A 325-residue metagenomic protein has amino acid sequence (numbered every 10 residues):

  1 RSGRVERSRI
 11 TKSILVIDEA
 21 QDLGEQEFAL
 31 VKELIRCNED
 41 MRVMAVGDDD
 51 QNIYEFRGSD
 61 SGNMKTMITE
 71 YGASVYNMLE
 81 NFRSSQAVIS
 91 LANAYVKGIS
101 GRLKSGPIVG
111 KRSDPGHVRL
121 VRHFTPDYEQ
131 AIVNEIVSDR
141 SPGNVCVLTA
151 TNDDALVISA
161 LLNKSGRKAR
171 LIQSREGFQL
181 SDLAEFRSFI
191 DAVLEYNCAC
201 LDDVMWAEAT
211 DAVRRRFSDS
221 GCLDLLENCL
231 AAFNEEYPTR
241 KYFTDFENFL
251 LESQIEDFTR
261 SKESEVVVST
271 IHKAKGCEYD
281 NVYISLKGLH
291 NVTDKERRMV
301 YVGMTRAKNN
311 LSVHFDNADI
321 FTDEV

Functional and structural regions predicted by a protein language model:
R1-I10: Conserved helix/coil segment N-terminal to the catalytic DExD/H
R9-I10, N38-E39, S138-G143: Glycine-rich phosphate-binding loop signature in dinucleotide/nucleotide-binding domains
S13, G116, G143, N309: Nucleotide donor/acceptor-binding cores
I14, Q21-S113, C146-K164, I172-L180 (+5 more regions): Conserved helicase motor core of SF1/SF2 NTP-dependent helicases
Q86, C146-M299, M304-S312, N317: Core RecA-like ATPase module of SF1/SF2 helicases and allied nucleic-acid translocases
L103-K104, D319-E324: Short, charged/polar "capping" segments at the starts of alpha-helices and the immediately preceding loops
H123-P142: Conserved interdomain hinge at the start of the Helicase C-terminal
